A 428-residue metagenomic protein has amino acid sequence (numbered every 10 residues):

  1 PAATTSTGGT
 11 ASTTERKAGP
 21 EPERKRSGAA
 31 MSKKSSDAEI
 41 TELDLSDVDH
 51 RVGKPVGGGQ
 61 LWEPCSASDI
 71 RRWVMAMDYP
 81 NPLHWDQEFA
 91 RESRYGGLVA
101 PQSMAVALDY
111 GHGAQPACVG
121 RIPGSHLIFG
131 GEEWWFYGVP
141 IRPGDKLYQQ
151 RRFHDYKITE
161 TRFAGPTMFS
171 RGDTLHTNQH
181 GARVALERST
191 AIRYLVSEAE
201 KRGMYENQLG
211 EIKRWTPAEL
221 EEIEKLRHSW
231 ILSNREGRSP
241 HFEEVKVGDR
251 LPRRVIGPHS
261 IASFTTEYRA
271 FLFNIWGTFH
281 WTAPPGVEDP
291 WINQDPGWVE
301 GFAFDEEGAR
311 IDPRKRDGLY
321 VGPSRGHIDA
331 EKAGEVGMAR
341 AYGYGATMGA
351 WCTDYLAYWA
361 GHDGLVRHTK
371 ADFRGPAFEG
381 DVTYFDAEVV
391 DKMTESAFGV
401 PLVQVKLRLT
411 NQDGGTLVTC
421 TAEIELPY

Functional and structural regions predicted by a protein language model:
P1-A3, A11, E15: Short amphipathic, helix-prone segments within low-complexity/disordered or flexible regions
A3, P22-R24, S103-M104: Intrinsically disordered, low-complexity segments enriched in proline/serine/threonine
A3-T5, T347: N-terminal low-complexity segments that are often proline-rich with Ser/Thr-Pro
G8-G9, G19, G28: Residue-identity detector for glycine
R16, R24-R26: Basic polycationic patches enriched in arginine
M31-R51, P55, G130-V247, R253-R254 (+4 more regions): HotDog/MaoC-like acyl-thioester-processing domains
S32-G131, E198-D363: Hot-dog-fold acyl-thioester-processing enzymes
E331, A339-G343, T347-T394, T410-Q412: Catalytic-pocket segment enriched in acidic/His residues
